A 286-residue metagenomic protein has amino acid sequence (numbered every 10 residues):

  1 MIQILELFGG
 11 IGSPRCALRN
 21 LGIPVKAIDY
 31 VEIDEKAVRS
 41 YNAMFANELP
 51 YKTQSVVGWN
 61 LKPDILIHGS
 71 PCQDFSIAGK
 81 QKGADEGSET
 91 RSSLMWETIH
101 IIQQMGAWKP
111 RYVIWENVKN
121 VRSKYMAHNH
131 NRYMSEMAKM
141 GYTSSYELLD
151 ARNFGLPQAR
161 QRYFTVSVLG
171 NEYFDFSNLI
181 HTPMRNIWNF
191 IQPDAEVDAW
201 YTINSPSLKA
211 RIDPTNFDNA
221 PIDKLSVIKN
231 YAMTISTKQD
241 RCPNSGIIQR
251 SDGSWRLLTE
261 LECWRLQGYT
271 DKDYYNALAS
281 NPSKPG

Functional and structural regions predicted by a protein language model:
I2-V57: SAM cofactor-binding core of SAM-dependent methyltransferases, primarily the Rossmann-like beta-alpha-beta module
L5, I65-I67: N-terminal Rossmann-like NAD(P) cofactor-binding module of classical short-chain dehydrogenase/reductase
F8, S70-D74, Q239, T270: Short, small-residue-rich loop/turn micro-motifs
R19-I23, A43-A46, G79-G83, A127-H130 (+1 more regions): Short, glycine/charged-enriched secondary-structure capping and boundary segments
G58-I65, F75-R241, S254-R256: Class I S-adenosyl-L-methionine
C72-A78, N244, Y275: Short acidic/His/Gly/Ser-rich catalytic and metal-binding motifs that mark active-site loops of diverse hydrolases
D240-P285: FAD-binding beta-loop-beta segment adjacent to the flavin cofactor pocket
